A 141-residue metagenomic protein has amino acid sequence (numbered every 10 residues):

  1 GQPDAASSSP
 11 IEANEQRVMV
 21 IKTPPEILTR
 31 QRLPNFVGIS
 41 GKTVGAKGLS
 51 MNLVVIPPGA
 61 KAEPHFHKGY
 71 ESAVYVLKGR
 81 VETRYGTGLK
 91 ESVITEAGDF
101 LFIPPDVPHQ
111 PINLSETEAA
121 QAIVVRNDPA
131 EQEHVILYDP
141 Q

Functional and structural regions predicted by a protein language model:
G1-G48, E63, V135-Q141: A short, N-terminal "cap"/entry segment at the start of jelly-roll beta-barrel domains of the cupin/DSBH fold
N35, M51-V55, A73, S92 (+2 more regions): Conserved hydrophobic/aromatic beta-strand scaffold that supports enzyme active sites
V44, G69, G88, E116-T117 (+1 more regions): Short strand-connecting beta-turns/loops that link adjacent beta-strands
V44-K47, P57-A60, R80-V81, E131: Short, charged/polar surface micro-motifs in flexible loops or helix N-caps
N52-H67: Conserved short histidine dyad/triad with adjacent acidic residue
K61, Y70-A97: A short beta-strand-loop-beta hairpin characteristic of the jelly-roll/cupin
E63-P64, T83-R84, S92, I103 (+1 more regions): Short beta-strand His + acidic residue motifs that chelate non-heme Fe in jelly-roll/DSBH and cupin folds
E96-A97, P105-E133: Ligand-binding loop in jelly-roll beta-barrel domains
